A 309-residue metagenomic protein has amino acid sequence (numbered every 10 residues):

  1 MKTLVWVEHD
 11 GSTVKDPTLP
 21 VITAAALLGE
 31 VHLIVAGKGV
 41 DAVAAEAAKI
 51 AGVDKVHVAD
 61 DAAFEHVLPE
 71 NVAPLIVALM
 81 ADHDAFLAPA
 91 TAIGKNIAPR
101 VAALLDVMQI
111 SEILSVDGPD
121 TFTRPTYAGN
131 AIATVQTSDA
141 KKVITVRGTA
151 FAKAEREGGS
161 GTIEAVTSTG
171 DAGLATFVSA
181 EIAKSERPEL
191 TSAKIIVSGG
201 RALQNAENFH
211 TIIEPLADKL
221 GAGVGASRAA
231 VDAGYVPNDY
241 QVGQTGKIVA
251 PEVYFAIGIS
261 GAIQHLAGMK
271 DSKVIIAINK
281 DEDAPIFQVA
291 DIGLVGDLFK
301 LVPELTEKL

Functional and structural regions predicted by a protein language model:
M1-L309: N-terminal glycine-rich FAD/FM-binding segment characteristic of electron-transfer flavoproteins
